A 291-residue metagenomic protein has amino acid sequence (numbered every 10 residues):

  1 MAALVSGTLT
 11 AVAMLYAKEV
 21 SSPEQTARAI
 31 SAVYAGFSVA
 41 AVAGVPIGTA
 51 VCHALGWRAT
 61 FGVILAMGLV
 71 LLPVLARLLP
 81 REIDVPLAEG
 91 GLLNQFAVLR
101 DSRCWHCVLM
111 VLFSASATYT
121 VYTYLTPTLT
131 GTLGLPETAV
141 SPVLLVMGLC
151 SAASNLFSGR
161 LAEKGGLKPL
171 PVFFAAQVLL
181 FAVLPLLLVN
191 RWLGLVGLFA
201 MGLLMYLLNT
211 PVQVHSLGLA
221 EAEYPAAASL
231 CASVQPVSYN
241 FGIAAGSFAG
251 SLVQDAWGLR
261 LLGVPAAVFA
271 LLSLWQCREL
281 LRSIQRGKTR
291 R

Functional and structural regions predicted by a protein language model:
M1-G36: Cytoplasmic helix-loop-helix junction between adjacent transmembrane helices in 12-TM secondary transporters
L9-S21, L207-E223: Intracellular juxtamembrane helix-capping segments at the cytosolic ends of symmetry-related transmembrane helices
P23-E24, A32-L79, Y124: Helix-loop-helix hairpin linking two adjacent transmembrane segments in secondary transporters
L78-V108: Juxtamembrane intracellular "pre-TM" segments in multi-pass secondary transporters
W105-L144: Extracytoplasmic gate region of multi-pass secondary transporters
N155-G166, Q254: Helix-to-loop junctions at the C-terminal end of transmembrane segments in multipass secondary transporters
K168-V212: C-terminal transmembrane helical hairpin of 12-TM major facilitator-type secondary transporters
L219-W257: A late C-terminal transmembrane helix in Major Facilitator Superfamily
